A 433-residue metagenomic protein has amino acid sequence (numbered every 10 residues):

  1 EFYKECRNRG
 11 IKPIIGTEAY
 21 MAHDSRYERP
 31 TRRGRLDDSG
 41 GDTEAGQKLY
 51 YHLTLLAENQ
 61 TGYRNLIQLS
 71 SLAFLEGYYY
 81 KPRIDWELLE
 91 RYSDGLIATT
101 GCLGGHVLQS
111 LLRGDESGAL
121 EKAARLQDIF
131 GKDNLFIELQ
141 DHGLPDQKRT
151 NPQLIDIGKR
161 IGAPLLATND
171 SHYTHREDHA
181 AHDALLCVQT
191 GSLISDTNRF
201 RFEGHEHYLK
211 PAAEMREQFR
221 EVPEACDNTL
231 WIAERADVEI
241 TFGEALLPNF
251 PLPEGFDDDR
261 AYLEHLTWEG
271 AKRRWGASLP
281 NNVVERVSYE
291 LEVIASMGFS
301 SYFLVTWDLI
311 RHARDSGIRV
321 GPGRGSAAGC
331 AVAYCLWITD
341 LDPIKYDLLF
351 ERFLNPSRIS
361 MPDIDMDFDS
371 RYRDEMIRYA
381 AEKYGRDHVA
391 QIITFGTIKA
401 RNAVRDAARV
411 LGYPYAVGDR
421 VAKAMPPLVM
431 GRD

Functional and structural regions predicted by a protein language model:
E1-D433: Alpha-helical scaffold/interaction cores of sigma-54-like transcription cofactors and many family A DNA polymerases
